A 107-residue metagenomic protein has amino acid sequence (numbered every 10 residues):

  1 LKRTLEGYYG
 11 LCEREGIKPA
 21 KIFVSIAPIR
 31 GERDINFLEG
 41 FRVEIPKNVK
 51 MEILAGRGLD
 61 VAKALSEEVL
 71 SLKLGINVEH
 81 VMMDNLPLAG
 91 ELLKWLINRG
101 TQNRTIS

Functional and structural regions predicted by a protein language model:
L1-R14, N85-K94: Active-site-adjacent beta->alpha loops and helix N-cap segments on the catalytic face of soluble alpha/beta enzymes
R14-E68, V81-N85, R99-S107: Active-site pocket-lining/capping segments in soluble small-molecule metabolic enzymes
E67-L93: A cross-taxonomic marker for long C-terminal extensions/tails that follow the last structured domain
